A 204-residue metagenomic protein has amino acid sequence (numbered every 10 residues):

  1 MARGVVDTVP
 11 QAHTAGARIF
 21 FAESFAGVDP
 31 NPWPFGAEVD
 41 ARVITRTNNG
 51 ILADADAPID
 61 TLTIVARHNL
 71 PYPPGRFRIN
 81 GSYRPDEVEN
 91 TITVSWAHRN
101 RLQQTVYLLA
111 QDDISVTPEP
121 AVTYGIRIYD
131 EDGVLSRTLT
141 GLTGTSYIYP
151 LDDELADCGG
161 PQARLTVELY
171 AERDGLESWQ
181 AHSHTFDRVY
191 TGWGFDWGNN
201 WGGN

Functional and structural regions predicted by a protein language model:
M1-N204: Interface-prone segments of viral and bacterial extracellular assemblies
